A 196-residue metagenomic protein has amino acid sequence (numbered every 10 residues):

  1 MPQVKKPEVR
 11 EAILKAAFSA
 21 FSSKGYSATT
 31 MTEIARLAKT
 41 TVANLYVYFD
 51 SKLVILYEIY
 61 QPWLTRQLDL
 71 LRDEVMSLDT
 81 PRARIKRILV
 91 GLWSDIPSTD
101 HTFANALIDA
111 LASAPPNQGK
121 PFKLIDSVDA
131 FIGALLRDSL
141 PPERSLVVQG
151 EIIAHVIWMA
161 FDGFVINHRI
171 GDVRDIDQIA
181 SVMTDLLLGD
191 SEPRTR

Functional and structural regions predicted by a protein language model:
M1-E8, R194-R196: N-terminal intrinsically disordered/low-complexity leader segments
V9-A17, I34, I59-W63, Q67 (+2 more regions): Generic hydrophobic, amphipathic alpha-helix propensity
A12, A16, A20-V54, E58: Helix-turn-helix
L14, Y57, K86, V90 (+4 more regions): An amphipathic alpha-helix signature
E58, R72-S98, I153-I157: Hydrophobic alpha-helical connector segments
T65-D69, D73, P116-P142, E151-H155 (+1 more regions): Amphipathic alpha-helical packing segments from all-alpha helical-bundle domains
R87-G133: Short secondary-structure transition hinges
S94-S98, P116, A134, D138 (+2 more regions): Amphipathic C-terminal alpha-helical segment
